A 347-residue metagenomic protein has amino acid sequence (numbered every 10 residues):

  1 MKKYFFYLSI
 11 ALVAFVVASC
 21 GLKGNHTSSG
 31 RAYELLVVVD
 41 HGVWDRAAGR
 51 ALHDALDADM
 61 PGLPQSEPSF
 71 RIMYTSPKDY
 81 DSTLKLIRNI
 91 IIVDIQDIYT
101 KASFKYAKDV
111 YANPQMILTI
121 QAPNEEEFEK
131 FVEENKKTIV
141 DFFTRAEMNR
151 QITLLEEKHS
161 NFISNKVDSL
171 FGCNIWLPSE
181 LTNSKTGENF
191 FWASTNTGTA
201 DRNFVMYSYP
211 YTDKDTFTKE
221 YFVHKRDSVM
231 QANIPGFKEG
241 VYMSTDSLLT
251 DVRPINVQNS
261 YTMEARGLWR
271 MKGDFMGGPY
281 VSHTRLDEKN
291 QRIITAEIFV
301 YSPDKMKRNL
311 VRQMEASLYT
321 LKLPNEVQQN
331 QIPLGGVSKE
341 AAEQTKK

Functional and structural regions predicted by a protein language model:
M1-L8: Bacterial N-terminal signal peptides that target proteins for export
V16-S19: C-terminal motif of bacterial Sec signal peptides marking the signal peptidase cleavage site
L22, V38-G42, P178-F237: Secretory pathway targeting signatures of secreted, lumenal, and periplasmic proteins
N25-V39, I98-S160: Solvent-exposed alpha-helical segments and adjacent loops that form catalytic or protein-interaction surfaces
G30, V38, G42-D45, D54-A58 (+4 more regions): N-terminal "mature-domain start" segment
P68-F70, T75-E126, Q231-N290, K305 (+1 more regions): Signature of long, low-cysteine stretches enriched in small and polar/charged residues
K130-R150, L181, I293-K347: Surface-exposed amphipathic alpha-helical segments
